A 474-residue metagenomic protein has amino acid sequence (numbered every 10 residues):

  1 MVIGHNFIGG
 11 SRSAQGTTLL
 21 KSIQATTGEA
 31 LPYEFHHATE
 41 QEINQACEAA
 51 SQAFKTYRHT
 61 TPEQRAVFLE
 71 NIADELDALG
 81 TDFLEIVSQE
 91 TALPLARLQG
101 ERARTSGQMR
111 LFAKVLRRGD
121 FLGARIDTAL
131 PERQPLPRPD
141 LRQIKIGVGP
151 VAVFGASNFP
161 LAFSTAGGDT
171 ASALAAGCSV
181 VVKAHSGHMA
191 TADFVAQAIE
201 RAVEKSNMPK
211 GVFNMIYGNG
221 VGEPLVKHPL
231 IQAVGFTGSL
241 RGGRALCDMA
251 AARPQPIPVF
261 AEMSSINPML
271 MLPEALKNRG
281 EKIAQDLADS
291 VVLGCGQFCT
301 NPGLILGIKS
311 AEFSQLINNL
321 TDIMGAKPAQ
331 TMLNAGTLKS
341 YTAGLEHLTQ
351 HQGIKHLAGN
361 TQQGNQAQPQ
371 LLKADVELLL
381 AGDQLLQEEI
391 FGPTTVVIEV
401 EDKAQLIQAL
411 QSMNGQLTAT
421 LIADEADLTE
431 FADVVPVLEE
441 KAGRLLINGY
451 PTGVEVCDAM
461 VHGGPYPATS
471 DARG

Functional and structural regions predicted by a protein language model:
M1-L136: N-terminal Rossmann-like NAD(P)+-binding subdomain of aldehyde/semialdehyde dehydrogenases
I3, Q285, G307-L417: NAD(P)-dependent aldehyde/semialdehyde dehydrogenase
H36, R58, M215, V396-E399: A structural signal for short, well-ordered beta-strand elements
F54, R58, A73-G80, L84-V87 (+18 more regions): Structural signal for hydrophobic packing residues in well-ordered secondary-structure cores of soluble enzyme domains
F68, C178-T191, V212, Q255-A275 (+7 more regions): Short loop-to-beta-strand entry elements in the cores of soluble alpha/beta enzymes
D120-A284, A288-D289, S314: Rossmann-like NAD(P) dinucleotide-binding subdomain of oxidoreductase/dehydrogenase enzymes
Q362-A367, K403-G474: C-terminal core of ALDH-fold dehydrogenases
